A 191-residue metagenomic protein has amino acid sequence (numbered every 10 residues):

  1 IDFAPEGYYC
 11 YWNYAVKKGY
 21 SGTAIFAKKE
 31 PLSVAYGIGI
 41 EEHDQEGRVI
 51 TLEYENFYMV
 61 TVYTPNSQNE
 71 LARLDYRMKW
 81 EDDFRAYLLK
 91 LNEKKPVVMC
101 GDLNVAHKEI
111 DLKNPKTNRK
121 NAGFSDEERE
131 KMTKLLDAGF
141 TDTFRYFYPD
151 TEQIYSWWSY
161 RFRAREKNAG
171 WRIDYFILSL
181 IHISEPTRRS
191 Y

Functional and structural regions predicted by a protein language model:
D2-S67: Structured beta-strand-rich core segments of catalytic domains in phosphoester-bond hydrolases
E6-Y9, W80-A169, I173: Metal-dependent phosphoesterases centered on the DNase I-like endonuclease/exonuclease/phosphatase
K18-V34, I154, F162-L180: Conserved beta strand-loop-helix elements of the APE1-like EEP
S33, D142, S184: Substrate-binding/catalytic groove segments of enzymes that remodel or degrade extracellular structural polymers
G39-I40, P65-E81, K116-N121: Surface-exposed cleft-lining segments at the edges of enzyme active sites
T61, S67-L71, H107-E109: Short, well-ordered, mixed-charge alpha-helical segments that flank or form enzyme active sites
S179-Y191: Residue-level detector of conserved catalytic or cofactor/ligand-binding positions in enzyme active sites
